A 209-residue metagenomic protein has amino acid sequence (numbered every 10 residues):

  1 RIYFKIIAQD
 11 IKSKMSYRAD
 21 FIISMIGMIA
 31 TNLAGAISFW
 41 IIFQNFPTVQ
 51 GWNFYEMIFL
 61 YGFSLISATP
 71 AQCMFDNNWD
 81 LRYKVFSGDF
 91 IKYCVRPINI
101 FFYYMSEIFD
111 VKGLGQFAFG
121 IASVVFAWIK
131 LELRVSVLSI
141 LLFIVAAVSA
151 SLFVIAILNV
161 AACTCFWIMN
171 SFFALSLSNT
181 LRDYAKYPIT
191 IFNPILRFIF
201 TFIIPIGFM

Functional and structural regions predicted by a protein language model:
R1-M209: Hydrophobic transmembrane alpha-helices and immediately adjacent juxtamembrane helices of multi-pass inner-membrane
